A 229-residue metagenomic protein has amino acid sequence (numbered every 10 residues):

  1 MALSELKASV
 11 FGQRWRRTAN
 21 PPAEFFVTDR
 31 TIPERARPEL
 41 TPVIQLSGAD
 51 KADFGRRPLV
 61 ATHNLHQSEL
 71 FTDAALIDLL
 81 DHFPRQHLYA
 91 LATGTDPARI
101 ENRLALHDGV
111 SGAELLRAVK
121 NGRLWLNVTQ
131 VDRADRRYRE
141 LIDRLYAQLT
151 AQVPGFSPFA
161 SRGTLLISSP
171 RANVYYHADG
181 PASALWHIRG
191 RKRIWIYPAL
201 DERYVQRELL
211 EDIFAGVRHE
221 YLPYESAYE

Functional and structural regions predicted by a protein language model:
L6, G12-W15, F25-A147, T164: Transition-metal
A52-R56, N121, P158-A160, S169 (+2 more regions): Short, surface-exposed loop/turn motifs at beta-strand boundaries within globular domains
L59, F159-I167, V205: A short glycine-rich, His/Asp/Glu-containing loop-to-beta-strand
Y138-V153, S157-R162, N173, H187-I188: Long, hydrophobic, well-ordered secondary-structure blocks that form the structural core and pocket-lining surfaces
L166-P170, D179, S183-R193, P198: Short, conserved beta-strand element in jelly-roll/cupin
Y175-H177: Short loop/turn motifs at secondary-structure junctions and domain boundaries
R189-E229: Double-stranded beta-helix
